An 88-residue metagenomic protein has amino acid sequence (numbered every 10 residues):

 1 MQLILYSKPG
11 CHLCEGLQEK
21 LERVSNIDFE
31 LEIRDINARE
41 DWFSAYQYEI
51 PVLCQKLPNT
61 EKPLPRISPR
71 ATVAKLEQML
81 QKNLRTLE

Functional and structural regions predicted by a protein language model:
M1-R23: Local sequence-structure signature of Cys/Sec-based thiol-disulfide redox active-site neighborhoods
V24-I27, T86: Alpha-helix C-cap/termination motif
D28-E40: Thiol-based oxidoreductase modules, predominantly thioredoxin-like and allied folds used for disulfide exchange
F43-A45: Short glycine-biased active-site loop of nucleotidyltransferases that positions the nucleotide triphosphate and helps
Q47-Q55: Structural micro-motif
Q55-E88: Non-catalytic, surface beta->alpha helical segment in thiol-disulfide oxidoreductase systems
